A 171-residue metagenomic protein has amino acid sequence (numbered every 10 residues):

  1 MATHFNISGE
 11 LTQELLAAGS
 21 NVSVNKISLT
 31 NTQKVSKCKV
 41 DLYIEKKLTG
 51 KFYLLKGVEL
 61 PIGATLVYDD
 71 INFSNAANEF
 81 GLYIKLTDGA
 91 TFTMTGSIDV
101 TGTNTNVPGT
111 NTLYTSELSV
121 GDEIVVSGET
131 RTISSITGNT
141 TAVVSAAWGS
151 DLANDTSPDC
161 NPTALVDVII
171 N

Functional and structural regions predicted by a protein language model:
M1-V22, K26, T30-V35, K39 (+2 more regions): C-terminal interaction-tip segments
A2, L48-K56, F92-M94, E129-T132: Surface-exposed loop/edge segments in extracytoplasmic proteins
I7-L11, P61-Y68, T101-V107, D155: Solvent-exposed, conformationally flexible loop/turn segments
E14-N21, I71-N75, Y114: Extracellular and analogous surface-interaction loops
S20, A64-V67, N75-L82, A90 (+2 more regions): Surface-exposed loop/turn positions
K34-Y53: Short, surface-exposed beta-strand/strand-loop-strand elements in extracellular ectodomains
K47-L86: Intrinsically disordered, low-complexity Pro/Gly/Ser/Thr-rich segments with frequent PxxP/GP/PP motifs and embedded
A90-P162: Autoprocessing Asn-cyclization modules and mimics
